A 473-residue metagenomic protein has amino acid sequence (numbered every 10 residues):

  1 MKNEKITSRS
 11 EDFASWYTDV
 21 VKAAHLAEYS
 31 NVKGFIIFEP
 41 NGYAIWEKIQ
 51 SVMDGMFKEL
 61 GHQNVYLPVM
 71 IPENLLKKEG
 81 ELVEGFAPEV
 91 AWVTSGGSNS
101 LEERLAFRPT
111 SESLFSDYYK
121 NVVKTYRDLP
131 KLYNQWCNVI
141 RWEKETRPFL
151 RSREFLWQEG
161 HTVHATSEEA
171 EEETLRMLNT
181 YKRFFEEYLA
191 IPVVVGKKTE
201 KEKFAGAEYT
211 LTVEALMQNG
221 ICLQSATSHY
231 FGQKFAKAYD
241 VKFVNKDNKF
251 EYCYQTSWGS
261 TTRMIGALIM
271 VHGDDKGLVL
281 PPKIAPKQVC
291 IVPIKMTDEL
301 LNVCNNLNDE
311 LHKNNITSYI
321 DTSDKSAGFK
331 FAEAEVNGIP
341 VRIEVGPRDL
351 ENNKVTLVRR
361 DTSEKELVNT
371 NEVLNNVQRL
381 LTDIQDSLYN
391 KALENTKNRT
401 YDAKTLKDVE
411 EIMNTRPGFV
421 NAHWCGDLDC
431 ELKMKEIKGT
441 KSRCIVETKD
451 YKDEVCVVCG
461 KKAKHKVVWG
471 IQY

Functional and structural regions predicted by a protein language model:
M1-Y473: NTP/phosphate- and nucleic-acid-binding module
